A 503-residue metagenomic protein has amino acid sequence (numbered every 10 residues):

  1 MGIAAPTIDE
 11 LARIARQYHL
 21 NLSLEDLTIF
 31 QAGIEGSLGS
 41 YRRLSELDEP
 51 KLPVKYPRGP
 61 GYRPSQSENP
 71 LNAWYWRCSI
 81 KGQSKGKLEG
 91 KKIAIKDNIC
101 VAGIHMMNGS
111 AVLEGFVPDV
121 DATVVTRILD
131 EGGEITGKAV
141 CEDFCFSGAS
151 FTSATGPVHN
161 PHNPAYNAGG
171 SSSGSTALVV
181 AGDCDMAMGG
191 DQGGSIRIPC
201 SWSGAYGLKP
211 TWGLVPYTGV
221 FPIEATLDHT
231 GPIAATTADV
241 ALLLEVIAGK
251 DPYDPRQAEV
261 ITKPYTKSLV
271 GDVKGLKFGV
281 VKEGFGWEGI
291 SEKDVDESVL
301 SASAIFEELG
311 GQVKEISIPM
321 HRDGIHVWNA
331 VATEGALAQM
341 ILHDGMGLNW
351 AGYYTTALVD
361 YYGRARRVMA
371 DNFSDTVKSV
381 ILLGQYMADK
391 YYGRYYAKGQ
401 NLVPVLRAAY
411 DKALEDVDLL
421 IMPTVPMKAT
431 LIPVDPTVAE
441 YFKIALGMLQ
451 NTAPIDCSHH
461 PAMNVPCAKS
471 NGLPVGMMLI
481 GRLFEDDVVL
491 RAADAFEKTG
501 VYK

Functional and structural regions predicted by a protein language model:
M1-L88, V246-A453, C457, F484 (+1 more regions): Amidase signature
H19, Y75-R77, V112-V117, D228-A235 (+2 more regions): Short, well-ordered beta-strand elements within core beta-sheets of diverse protein domains
N21-Q192, A304: Gly/Ser-rich catalytic/binding loops embedded in alpha/beta enzyme cores
I104-H105, C145-S147, I198, G289-S291 (+3 more regions): Short glycine-/acidic-enriched loop or helix-start segments at secondary-structure transitions that form or flank
N108-E114, P436-Y441, L479: Short glycine-enriched, charge-decorated loop/helix-capping segments at active-site entrances that position
D121-A122, T126-I247, D456-A468, L473-G476: Short glycine/serine-rich loop segments
S150-A154, S201-G204, V327-T333, P436-V438 (+1 more regions): Short low-complexity, flexible loop/linker segments enriched in glycine and/or proline with clustered acidic
V475-D487: Short, electropositive alpha-helical surface patch
